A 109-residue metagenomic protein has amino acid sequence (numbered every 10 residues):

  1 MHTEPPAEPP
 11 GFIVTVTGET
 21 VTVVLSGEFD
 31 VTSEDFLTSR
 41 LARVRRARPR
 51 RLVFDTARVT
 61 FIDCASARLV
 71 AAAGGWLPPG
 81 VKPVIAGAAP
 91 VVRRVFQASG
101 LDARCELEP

Functional and structural regions predicted by a protein language model:
H2-S39, R58-F61: STAS-typified acidic loop motif
T3-P10, Q97-P109: Short, charged, intrinsically disordered terminal tails
E28-R104: Amphipathic alpha-helical interaction surfaces in cytosolic regulatory modules
